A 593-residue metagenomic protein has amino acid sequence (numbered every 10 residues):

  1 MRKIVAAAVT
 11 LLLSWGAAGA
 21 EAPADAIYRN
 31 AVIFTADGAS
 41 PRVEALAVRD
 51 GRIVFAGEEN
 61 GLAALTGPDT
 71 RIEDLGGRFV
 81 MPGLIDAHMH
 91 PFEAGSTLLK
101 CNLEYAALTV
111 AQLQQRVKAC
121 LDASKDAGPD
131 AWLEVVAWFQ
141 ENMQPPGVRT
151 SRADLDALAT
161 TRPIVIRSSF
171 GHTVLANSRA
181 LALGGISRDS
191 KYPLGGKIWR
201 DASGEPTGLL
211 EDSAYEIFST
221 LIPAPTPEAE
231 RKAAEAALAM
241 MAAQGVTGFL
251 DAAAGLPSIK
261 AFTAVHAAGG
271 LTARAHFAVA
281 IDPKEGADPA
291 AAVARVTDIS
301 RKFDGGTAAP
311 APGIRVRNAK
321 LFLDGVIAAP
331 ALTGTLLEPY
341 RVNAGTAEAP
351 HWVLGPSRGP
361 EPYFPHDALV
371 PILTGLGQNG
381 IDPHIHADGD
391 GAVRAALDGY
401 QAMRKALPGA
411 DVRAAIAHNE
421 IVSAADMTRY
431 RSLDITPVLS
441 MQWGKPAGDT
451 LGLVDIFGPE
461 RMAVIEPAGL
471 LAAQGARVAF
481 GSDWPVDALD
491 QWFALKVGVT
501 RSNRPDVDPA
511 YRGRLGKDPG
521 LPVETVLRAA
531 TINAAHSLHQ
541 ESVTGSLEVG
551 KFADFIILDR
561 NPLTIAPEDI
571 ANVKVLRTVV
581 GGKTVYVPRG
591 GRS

Functional and structural regions predicted by a protein language model:
M1-I4: Positively charged n-region of N-terminal signal peptides that target proteins for export
A6-S14: Bacterial N-terminal signal peptides
L13-P23: Bacterial Sec-dependent signal peptides at the C-terminal "C-region" and cleavage site
A22-R29, F34, G38-R301, A308 (+6 more regions): Divalent metal-binding segments
C120, E568-R589: P-loop/Walker A phosphate-binding loop and immediately adjacent motor/lid segment at beta-alpha junctions
K232, T374-H384, G391-A414, H418 (+4 more regions): His/Asp/Glu-enriched, well-ordered alpha-helical/loop segment that forms or immediately abuts the divalent-metal
E285-P289, A447-L451, V507, P588-G590: Short, charged, surface-exposed secondary-structure boundary motifs
T436: Ligand-binding beta-strand-loop-alpha-helix segment within the catalytic cores of soluble metabolic enzymes
